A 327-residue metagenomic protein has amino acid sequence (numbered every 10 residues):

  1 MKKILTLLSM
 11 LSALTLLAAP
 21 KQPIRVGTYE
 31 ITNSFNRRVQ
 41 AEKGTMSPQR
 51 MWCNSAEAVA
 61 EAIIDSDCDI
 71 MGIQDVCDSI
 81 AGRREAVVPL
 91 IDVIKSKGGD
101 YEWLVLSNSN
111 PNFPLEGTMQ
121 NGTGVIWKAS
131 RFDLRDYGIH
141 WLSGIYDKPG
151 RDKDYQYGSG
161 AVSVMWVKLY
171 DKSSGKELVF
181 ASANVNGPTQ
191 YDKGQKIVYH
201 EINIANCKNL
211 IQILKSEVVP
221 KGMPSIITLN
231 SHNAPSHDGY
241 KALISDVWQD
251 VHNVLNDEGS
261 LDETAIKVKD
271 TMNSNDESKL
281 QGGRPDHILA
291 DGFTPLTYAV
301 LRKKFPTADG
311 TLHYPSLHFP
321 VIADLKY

Functional and structural regions predicted by a protein language model:
M1-K21: Bacterial Sec-dependent N-terminal signal peptides
A18-Q120, L178, K208, K326-Y327: N-terminal, active-site-proximal structural segment of metallo-dependent hydrolase catalytic domains
R25-I31, V59-R84, I126, V167 (+4 more regions): Active-site beta-strand/loop signature of hydrolases that rely on acidic residues for catalysis
G27-S34, I73-C77, L104-N110, K128-A129 (+6 more regions): Active-site-proximal beta-strand/loop segments in catalytic clefts of secreted hydrolases
T28-S55, Y146-Y157, T189-I202: Acidic/histidine-rich helix-loop elements that form or flank divalent-metal/phosphate-binding sites at the catalytic
V76-E177, V300-L301: Structured beta-strand-rich core segments of catalytic domains in phosphoester-bond hydrolases
R131, L214-I226, H232-Y327: Metal-dependent phosphoester-hydrolase catalytic domains
S159-S163, K168-A205: Metal-dependent phosphoester/phosphodiester hydrolase catalytic core
